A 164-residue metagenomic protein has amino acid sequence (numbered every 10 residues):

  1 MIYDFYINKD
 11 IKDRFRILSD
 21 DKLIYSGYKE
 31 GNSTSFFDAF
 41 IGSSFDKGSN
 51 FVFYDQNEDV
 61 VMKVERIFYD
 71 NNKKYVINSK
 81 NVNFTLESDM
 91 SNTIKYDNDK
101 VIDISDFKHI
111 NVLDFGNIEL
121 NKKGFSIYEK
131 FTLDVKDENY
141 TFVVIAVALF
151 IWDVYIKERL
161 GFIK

Functional and structural regions predicted by a protein language model:
M1-S49, D59-V61, D70-K74, S79-K164: Low-complexity or membrane-interfacial segments used for flexible interactions
F51-F53: Short, conserved beta-strand/beta-arch hydrophobic-aromatic motifs that form part of recognition grooves or interface
E65: Ligand-binding face of N-terminal immunoglobulin V-set domains in extracellular IgSF glycoproteins
